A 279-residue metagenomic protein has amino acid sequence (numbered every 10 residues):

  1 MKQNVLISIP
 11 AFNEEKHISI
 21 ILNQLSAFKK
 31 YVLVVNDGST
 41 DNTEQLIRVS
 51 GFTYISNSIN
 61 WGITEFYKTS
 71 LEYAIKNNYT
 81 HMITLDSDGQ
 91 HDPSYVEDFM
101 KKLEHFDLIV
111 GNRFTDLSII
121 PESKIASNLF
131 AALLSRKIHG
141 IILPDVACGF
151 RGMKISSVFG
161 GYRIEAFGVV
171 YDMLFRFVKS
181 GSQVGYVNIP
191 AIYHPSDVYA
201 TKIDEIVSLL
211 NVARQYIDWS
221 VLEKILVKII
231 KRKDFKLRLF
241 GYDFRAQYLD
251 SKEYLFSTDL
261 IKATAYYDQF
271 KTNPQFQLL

Functional and structural regions predicted by a protein language model:
M1, I164-L279: Hydrophobic helical membrane-anchoring modules
K2-V5, L25-V34, N42: Short loop->beta transition adjacent to catalytic acidic/histidine clusters or analogous donor-positioning motifs
L6-P10, S56: Short hydrophobic beta-strand elements that form part of the catalytic alpha/beta core underpinning NDP-sugar/donor
F12-A27: Short, well-formed alpha-helical segments that are part of the catalytic scaffolds of diverse glycosyltransferases
K16-I20, D41-V49: Acidic helix N-cap motif at the loop->helix transition within catalytic regions of sugar-transfer enzymes
N36-E44, G89: A conserved acidic beta->alpha catalytic loop
I59-Y73, P93-F167, H194-I203: Acceptor/aglycone-binding surface of glycosyltransferases and processive sugar-polymer synthases
Y79-Q90: Short beta-strand-to-loop acidic/aromatic patch adjacent to the donor-nucleotide binding site
